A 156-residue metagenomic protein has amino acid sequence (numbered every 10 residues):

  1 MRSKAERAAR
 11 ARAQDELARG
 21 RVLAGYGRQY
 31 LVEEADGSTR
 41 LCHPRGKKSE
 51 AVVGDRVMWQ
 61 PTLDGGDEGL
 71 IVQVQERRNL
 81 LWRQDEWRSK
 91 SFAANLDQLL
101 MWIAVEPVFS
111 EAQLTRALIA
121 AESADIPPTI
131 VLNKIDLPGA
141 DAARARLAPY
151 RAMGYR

Functional and structural regions predicted by a protein language model:
M1-E111: N-terminal accessory targeting/assembly segments
G54, A121, N133: Residue-level signal for inorganic ion chemistry
E76, N133-L137: Short, ordered loop/turn segments at secondary-structure junctions
L99, D125-I126: Structural and coupling elements of P-loop NTPases
M101, I130-L132: Structural beta-sheet core signal
A112-E122: Histidine-anchored nucleotide/phosphate-binding helix
P127, D136-R156: Canonical P-loop GTPase G-domain recognition
